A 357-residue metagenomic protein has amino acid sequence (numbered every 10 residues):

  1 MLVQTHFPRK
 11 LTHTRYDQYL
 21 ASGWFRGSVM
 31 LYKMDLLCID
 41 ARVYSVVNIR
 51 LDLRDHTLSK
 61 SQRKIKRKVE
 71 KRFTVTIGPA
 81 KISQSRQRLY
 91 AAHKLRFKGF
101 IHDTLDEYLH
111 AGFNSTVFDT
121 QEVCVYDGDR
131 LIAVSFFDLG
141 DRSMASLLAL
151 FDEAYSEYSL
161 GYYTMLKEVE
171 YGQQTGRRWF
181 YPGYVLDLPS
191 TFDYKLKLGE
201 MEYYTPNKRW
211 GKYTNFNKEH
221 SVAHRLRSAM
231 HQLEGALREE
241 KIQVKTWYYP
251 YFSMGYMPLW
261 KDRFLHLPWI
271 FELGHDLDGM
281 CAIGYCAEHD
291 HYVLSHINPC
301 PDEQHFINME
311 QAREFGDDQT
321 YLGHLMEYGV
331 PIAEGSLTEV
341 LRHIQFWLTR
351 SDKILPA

Functional and structural regions predicted by a protein language model:
M1-H6, K71-G78, G211-N215, S221: Charged, low-complexity surface segments at secondary-structure and domain boundaries
L2-A21, F25-R26, E107-H110, D119-T120 (+3 more regions): Acyl-donor binding region in acyl/amide transferases
Y16-Y19, W24, I82, G176 (+8 more regions): Alpha-helical protein-protein interaction elements
M30-Y44, R50-E157, P189, I242-A357: A conserved beta-strand-loop-helix scaffold within acyl/acetyltransferase catalytic domains
K33-L37, A41-R54, Y184-Q232: Active-site/acyl-donor-binding loops of N-acyltransferases
H102-L105, V117, M165, Q173-R177 (+3 more regions): Short, surface-exposed, polar/charged, turn-prone segments marking secondary-structure boundaries
T205-L265: C-terminal amphipathic alpha-helical segment
